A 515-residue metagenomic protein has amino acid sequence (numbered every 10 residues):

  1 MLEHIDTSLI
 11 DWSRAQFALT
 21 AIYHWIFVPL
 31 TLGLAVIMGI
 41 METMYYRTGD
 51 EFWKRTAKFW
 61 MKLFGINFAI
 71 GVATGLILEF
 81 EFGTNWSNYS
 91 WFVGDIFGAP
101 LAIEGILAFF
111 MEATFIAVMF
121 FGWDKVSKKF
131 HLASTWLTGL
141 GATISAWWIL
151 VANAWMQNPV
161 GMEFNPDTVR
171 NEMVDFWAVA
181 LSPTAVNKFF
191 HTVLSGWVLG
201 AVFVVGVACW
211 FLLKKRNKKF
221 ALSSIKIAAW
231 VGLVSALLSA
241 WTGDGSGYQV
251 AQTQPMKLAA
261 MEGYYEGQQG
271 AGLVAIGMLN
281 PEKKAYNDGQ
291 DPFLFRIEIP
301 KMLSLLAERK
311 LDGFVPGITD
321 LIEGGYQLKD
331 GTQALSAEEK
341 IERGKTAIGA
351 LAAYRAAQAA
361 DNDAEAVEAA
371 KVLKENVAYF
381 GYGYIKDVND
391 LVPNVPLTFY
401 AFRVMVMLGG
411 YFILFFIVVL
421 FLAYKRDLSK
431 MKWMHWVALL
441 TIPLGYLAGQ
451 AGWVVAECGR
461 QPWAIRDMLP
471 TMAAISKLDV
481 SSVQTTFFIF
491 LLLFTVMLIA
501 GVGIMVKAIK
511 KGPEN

Functional and structural regions predicted by a protein language model:
M1-N515: Polytopic transmembrane helical bundles with strong interfacial aromatic enrichment
